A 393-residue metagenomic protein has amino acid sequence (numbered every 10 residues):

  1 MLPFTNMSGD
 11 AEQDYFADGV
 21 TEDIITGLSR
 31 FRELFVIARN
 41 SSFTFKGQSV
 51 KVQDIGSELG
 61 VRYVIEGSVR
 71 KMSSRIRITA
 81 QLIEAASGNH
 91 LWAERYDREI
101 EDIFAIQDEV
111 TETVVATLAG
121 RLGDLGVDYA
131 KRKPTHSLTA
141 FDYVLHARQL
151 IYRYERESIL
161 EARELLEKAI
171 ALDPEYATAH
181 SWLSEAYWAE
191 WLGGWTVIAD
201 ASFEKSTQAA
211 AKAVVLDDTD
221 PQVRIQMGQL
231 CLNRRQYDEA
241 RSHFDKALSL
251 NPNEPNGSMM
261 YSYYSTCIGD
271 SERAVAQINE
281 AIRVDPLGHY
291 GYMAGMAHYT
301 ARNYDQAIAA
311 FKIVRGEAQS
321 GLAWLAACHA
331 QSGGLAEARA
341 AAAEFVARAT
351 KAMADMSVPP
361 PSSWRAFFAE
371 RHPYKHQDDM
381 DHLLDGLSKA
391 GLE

Functional and structural regions predicted by a protein language model:
L2-A310, G321, C328-S332: Acidic, proline/glycine-rich low-complexity intrinsically disordered segments
S29, G56-S57, K312-R315, V346 (+1 more regions): Alpha-helix boundary recognition
A130-K133, T196-V197, K351-R371: Acidic, Ser/Thr-rich low-complexity linear motifs
S206, R315-Q319, A330-M353: TPR/TPR-like (Sel1-like) alpha-helical repeat modules
Y292, G321-A323, R365-A369: Short beta-alpha connecting loops at secondary-structure transitions that line or flank enzyme active sites
P359-E393: Terminal, low-structured helical/coil segments at or just beyond the last alpha-helical repeat
